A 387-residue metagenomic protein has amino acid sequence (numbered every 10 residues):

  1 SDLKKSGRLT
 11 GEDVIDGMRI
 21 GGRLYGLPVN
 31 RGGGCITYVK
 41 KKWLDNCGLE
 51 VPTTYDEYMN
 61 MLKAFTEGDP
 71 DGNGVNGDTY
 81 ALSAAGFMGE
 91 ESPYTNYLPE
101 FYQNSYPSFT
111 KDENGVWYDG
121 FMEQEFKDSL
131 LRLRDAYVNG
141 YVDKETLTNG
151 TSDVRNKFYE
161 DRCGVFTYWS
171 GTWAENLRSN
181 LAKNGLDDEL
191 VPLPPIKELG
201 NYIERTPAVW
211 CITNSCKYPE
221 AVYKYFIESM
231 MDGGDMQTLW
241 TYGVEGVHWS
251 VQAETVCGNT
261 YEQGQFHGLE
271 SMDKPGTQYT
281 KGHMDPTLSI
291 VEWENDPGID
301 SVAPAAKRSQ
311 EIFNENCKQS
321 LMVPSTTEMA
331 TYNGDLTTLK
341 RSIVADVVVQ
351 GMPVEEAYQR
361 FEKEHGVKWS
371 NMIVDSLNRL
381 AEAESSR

Functional and structural regions predicted by a protein language model:
S1-R387: Extracytoplasmic/secretory soluble proteins
